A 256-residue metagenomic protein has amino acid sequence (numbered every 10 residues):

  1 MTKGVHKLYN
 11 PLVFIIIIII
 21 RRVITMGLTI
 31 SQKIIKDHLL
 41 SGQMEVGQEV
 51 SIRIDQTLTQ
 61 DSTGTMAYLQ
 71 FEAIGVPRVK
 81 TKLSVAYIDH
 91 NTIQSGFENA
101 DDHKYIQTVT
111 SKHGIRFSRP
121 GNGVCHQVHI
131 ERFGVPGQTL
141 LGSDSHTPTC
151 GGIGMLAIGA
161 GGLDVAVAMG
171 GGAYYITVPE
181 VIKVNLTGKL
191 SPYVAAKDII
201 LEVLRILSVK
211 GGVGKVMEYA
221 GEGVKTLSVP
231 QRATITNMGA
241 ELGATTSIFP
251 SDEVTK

Functional and structural regions predicted by a protein language model:
G4-T25: Short, Lys/Arg-enriched N-terminal segments with co-localized hydrophobic residues within the first ~10-30 amino acids
R22, M26-K256: Fe-S-dependent hydro-lyases/dehydratases of central metabolism
